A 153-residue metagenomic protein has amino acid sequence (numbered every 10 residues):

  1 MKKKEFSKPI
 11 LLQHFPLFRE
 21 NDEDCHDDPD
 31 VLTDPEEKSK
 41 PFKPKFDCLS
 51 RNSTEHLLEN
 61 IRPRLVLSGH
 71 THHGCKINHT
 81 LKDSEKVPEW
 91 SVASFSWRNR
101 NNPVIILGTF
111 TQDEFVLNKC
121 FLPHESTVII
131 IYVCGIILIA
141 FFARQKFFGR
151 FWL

Functional and structural regions predicted by a protein language model:
M1-T80: His/acidic metal-ligating clusters that form di-metal
S39-P44, E55, E59-R64, H73-L153: Binuclear metal-dependent phosphoesterase catalytic core
